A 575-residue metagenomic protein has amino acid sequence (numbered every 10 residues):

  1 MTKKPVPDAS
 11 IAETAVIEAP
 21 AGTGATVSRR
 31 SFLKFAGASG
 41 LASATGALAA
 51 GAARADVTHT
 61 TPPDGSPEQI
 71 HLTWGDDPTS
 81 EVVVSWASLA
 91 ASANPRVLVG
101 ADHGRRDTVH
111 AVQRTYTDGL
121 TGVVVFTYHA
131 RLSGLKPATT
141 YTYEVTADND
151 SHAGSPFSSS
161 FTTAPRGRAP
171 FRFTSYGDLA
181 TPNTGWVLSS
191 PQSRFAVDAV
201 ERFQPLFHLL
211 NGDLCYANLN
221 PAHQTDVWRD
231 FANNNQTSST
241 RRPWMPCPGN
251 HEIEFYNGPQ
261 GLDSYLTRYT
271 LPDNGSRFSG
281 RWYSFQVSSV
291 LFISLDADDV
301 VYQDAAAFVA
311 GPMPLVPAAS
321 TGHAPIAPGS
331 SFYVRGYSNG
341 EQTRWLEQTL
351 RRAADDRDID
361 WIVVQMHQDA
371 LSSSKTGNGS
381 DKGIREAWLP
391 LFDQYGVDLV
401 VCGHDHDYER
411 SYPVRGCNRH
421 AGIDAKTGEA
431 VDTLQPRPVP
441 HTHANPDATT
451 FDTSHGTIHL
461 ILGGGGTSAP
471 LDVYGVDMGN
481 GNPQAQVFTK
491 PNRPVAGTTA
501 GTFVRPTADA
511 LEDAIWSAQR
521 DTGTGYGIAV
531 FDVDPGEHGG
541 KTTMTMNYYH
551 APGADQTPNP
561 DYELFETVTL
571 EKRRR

Functional and structural regions predicted by a protein language model:
M1-V27, T45, R54: N-terminal secretory signal peptides
E18, D56-R96, G104-R106, Q113-T115 (+8 more regions): Metal-dependent phosphoesterase/phosphodiesterase active-site architecture
A25-K34, L41-T60: N-terminal twin-arginine translocation
G65-Q69, D76-E81, S88-A93, A101-R106 (+5 more regions): N-terminal active-site segment of His-dependent metallophosphoesterases
F126-G134: Ligand-binding face of N-terminal immunoglobulin V-set domains in extracellular IgSF glycoproteins
D178, G212-D213, G249-N250, H367 (+1 more regions): Active-site glycine-centered loops adjacent to acidic/histidine catalytic or metal-binding residues that shape
L179-L188, L214-T225, N250-H251, D298 (+2 more regions): The substrate-binding groove and active-site-proximal loops of carbohydrate-active enzymes, especially glycoside
A196-Q204, A232-T237, Q348-R352, A387-L391: Mature extracellular/periplasmic domains of secretome proteins
